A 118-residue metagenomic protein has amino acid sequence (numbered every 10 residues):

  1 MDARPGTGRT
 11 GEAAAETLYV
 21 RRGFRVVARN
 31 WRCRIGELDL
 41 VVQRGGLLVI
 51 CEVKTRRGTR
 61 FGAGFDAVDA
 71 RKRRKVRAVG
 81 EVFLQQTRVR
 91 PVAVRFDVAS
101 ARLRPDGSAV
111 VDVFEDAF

Functional and structural regions predicted by a protein language model:
M1-R29: Acidic-basic catalytic patches of nuclease active cores, encompassing PD-(D/E)XK and other metal-cofactor nuclease
Y19, L38-G64, V68, V76: Conserved catalytic cores of phosphodiester-cleaving nucleases, focusing on short active-site segments
F24-R25, T55-R56, G62-K72, V79-E81 (+1 more regions): Amphipathic, hydrophobic secondary-structure cores in small proteins
V26-A28, I50, F96: Hydrophobic residues on conserved beta-strands that form the core of alpha/beta folds
V27, R57, F61-G64, G107-V110 (+1 more regions): Glycine-rich, flexible loop/turn motifs
N30, K54, D97-A99: Solvent-exposed beta-strand sheet faces enriched in polar/charged residues
R34-G36: Short acidic/glycine-enriched loop/turn segments that link adjacent beta-strands
Q86-F118: Domain-level recognition of nuclease-like catalytic cores that cleave nucleotide substrates
